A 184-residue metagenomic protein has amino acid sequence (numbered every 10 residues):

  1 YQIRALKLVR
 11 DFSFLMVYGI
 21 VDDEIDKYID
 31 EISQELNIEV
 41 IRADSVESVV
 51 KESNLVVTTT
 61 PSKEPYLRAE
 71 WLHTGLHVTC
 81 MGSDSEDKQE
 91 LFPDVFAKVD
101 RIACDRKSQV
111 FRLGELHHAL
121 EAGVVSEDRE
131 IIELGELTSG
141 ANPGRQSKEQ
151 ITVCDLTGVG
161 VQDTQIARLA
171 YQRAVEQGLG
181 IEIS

Functional and structural regions predicted by a protein language model:
Y1-V9: Conserved SAM-binding loop of SAM-dependent methyltransferases across substrates and taxa, primarily the Class I
L8-L36: NAD(P)-binding Rossmann-fold cofactor-contacting core
D23-K27, V125-S184: NAD(P)-dependent dehydrogenase/reductase Rossmann-like domain
V40-S48: Short acidic-hydrophobic, aromatic-tinged amphipathic segments that line or gate anion-handling sites
E52-S53, V99: An anion/phosphate-binding loop that grips the pyrophosphate of nucleotide cofactors and donors
V57-T60, C80-M81, D105, A167: Short, well-ordered coil/turn residues at beta-beta hairpins and beta-strand->alpha-helix junctions within
T60-L67, S85: Beta-loop-alpha module in the N-terminal Rossmann-like domain of NAD(P)-dependent dehydrogenases, especially those
L72-T74, M81-P143: Rossmann-fold NAD(P)-binding glycine/threonine-rich loop
